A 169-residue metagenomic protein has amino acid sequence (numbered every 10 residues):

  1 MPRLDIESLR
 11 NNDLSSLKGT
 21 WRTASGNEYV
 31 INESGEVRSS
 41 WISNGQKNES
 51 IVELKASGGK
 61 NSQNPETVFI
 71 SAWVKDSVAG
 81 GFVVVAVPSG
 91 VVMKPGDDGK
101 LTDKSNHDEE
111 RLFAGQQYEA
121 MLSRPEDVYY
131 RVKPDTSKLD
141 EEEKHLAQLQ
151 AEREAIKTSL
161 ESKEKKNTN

Functional and structural regions predicted by a protein language model:
M1-E7, N106-A155: Edge beta-strand at a domain terminus
L4-T20: N-terminal helix-cap/turn-to-beta initiation motif at the start of protein domains
T23, N32, G96: Acidic surface patches and DE-rich sequence motifs
T23, V37-S40, A114-G115: Short hydrophobic/aromatic-rich beta-strand segments that constitute the beta-sheet cores of beta-sandwich/beta-barrel
A24-G26, G45: Glycine-centered tight beta-turn/hairpin loop motif at sheet-sheet or coil-to-beta transitions
E28-S34: Short, surface-exposed beta-strand/strand-loop-strand elements in extracellular ectodomains
I42-E119, K144: Contiguous, well-ordered beta-strand patches that form the walls/edges of small beta-barrel/beta-sandwich domains
Q148-E154, T158-N169: Viral virion structural and adsorption modules
